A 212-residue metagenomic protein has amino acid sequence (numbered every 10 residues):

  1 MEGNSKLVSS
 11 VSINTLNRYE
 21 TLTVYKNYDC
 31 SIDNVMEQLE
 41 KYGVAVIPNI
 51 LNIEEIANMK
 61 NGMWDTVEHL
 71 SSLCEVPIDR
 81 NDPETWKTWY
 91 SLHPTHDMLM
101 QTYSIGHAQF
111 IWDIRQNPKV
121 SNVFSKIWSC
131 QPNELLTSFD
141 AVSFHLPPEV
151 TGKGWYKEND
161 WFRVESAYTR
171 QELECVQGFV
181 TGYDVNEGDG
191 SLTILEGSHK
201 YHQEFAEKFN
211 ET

Functional and structural regions predicted by a protein language model:
E2-K41, P48-Y168: Non-heme Fe(II)-dependent double-stranded beta-helix
V44-A45, L192: Beta-sheet entry/capping signal
K126-L135, Y168-E172, G182-D189, Y201: Secondary-structure boundary elements
E172-C175, V185-T212: Double-stranded beta-helix
